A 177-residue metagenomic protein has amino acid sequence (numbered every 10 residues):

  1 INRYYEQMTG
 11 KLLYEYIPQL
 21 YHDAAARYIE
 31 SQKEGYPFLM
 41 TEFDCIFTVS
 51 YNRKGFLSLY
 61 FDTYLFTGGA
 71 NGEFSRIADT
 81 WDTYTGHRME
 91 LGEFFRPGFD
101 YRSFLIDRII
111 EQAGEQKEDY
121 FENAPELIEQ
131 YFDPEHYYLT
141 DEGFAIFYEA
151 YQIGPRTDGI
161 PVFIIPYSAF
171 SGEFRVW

Functional and structural regions predicted by a protein language model:
I1-W177: Compositionally biased intrinsically disordered regions enriched in Thr/Gly
